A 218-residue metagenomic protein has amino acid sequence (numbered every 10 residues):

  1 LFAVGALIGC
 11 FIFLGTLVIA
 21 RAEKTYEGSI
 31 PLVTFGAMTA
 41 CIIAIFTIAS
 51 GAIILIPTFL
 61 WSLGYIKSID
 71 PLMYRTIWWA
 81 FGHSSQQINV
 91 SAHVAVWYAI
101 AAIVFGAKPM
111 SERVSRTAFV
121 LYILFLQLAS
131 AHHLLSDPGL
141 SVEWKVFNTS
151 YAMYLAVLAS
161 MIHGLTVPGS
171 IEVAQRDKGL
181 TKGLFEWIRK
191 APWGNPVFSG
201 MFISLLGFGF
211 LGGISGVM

Functional and structural regions predicted by a protein language model:
L1-M218: Membrane-embedded and interfacial regions of multi-pass energy-transducing membrane proteins
